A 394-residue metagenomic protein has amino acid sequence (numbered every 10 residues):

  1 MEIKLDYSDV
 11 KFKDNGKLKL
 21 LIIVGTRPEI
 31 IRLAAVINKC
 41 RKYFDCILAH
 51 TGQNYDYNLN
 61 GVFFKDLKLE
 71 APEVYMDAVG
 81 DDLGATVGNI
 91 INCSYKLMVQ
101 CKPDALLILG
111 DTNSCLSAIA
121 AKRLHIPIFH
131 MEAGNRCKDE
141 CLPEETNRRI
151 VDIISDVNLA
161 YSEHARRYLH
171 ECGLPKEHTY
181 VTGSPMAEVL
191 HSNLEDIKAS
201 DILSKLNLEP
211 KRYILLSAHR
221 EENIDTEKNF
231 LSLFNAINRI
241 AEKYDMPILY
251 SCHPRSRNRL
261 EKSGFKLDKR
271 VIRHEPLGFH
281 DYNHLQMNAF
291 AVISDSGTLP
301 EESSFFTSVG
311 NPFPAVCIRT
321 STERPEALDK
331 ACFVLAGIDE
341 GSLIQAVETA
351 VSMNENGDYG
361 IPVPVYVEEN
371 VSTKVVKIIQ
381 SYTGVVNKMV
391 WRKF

Functional and structural regions predicted by a protein language model:
M1-M246, S256-F394: Nucleotide-activated sugar donor-binding and catalytic core shared by glycosyltransferases and related lipid-linked
